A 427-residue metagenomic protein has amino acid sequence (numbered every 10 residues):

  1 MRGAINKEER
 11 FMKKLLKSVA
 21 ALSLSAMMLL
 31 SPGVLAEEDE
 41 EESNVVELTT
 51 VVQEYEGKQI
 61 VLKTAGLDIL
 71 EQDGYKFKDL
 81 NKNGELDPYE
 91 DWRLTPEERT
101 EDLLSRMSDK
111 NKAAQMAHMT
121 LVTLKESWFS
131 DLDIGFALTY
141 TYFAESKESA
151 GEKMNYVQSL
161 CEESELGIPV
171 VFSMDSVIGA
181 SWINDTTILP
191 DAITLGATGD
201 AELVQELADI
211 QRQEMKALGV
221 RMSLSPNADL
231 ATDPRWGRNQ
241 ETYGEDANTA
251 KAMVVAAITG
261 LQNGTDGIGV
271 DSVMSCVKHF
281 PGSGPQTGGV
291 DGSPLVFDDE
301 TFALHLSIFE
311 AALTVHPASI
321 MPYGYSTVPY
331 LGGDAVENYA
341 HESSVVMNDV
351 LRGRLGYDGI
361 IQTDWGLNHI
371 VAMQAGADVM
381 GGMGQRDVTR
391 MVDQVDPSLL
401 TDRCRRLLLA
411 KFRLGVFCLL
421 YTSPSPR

Functional and structural regions predicted by a protein language model:
M1-F11: Short, Lys/Arg-enriched N-terminal segments with co-localized hydrophobic residues within the first ~10-30 amino acids
M12-A20: Bacterial N-terminal signal peptides that target proteins for export
A20-L29: Hydrophobic helical h-region of N-terminal Sec-dependent signal peptides in bacterial secretory/periplasmic proteins
G33: An acidic-aromatic pocket/loop used at catalytic or ligand-binding sites
A36-S423, R427: Glycoside hydrolase catalytic-domain context in secreted enzymes
